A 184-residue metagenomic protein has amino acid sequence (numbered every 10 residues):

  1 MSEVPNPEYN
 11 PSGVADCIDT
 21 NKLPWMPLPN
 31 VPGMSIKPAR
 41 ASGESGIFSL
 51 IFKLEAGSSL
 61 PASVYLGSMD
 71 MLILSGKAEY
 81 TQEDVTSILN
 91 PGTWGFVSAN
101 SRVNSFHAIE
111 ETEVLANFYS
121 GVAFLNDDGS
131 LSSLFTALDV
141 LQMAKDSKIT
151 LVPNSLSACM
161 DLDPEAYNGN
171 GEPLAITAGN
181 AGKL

Functional and structural regions predicted by a protein language model:
M1-G46, S130-L184: A short, N-terminal "cap"/entry segment at the start of jelly-roll beta-barrel domains of the cupin/DSBH fold
K22-P24, I88, V103-F106, E113-A116: Polyanion-binding and phosphate-handling cores
S35, G67-M69, E110: Residues that flank catalytic or metal-binding motifs in active/ligand-binding sites
A39, E44, E55-A62: Regulatory nucleotide-sensing modules
G43, D70-L72, E79-H107: Short acidic-glycine-tyrosine-enriched beta hairpin
S49-L50: Intrinsic, low-complexity N-terminal interaction/targeting segments
K53-A56, S63-Y80, F118-Y119: Short, conserved beta-strand element in jelly-roll/cupin
F96, I109-D128: A short hydrophobic beta-strand segment most commonly corresponding to one strand of the jelly-roll/cupin
